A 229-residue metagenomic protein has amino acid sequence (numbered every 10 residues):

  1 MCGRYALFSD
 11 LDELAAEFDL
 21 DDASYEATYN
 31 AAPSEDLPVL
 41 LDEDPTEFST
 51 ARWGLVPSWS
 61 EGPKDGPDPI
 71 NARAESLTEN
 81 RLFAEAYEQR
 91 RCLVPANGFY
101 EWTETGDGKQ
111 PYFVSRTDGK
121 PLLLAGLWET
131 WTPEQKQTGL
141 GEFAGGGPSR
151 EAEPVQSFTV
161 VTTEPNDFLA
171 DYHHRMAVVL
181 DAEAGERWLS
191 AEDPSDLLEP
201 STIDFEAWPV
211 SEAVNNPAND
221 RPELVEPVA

Functional and structural regions predicted by a protein language model:
M1-A229: Short linear sequence motif anchored by a di-proline
